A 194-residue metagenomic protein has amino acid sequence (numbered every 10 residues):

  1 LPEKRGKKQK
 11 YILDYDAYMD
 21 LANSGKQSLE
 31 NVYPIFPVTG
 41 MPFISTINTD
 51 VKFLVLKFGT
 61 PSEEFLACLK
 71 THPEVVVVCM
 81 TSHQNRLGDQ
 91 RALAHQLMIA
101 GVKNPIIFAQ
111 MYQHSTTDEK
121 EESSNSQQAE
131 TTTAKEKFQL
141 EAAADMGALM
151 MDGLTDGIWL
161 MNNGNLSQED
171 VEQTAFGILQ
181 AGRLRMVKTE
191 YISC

Functional and structural regions predicted by a protein language model:
L1-S193: Non-catalytic helical/linker scaffolds that mediate oligomerization, partner binding, and domain coupling around large
